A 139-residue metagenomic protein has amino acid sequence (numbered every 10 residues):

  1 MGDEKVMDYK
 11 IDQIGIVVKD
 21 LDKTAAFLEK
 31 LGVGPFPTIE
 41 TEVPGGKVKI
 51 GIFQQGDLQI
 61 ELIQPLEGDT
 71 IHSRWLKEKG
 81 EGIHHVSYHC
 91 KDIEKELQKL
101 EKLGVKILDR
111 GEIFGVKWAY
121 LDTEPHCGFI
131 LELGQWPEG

Functional and structural regions predicted by a protein language model:
G2, E67-H72: Short amphipathic beta-strand starts and helix->beta connectors
G2-G46, Q55: Long, hydrophobic N-terminal alpha-helical segment
G2-K5, G51-Q54, I60-E61, L97-G139: Vicinal oxygen chelate
I11-V18, L28, F53, I60-I63 (+4 more regions): Short, structured motif recognition centered on aromatic/hydrophobic residues
V18-A25, K30-G32, E67, E78-A119 (+1 more regions): Vicinal oxygen chelate
T24, P35-F36, T70-I71, G128-F129: Short loop/beta submotifs within extracellular cysteine-rich repeat domains
G56-I60, E67-D69, I93: Short, charged/polar surface micro-motifs in flexible loops or helix N-caps
W75: Regulatory and interaction patches adjacent to catalytic/ligand-binding sites in large macromolecular machines
